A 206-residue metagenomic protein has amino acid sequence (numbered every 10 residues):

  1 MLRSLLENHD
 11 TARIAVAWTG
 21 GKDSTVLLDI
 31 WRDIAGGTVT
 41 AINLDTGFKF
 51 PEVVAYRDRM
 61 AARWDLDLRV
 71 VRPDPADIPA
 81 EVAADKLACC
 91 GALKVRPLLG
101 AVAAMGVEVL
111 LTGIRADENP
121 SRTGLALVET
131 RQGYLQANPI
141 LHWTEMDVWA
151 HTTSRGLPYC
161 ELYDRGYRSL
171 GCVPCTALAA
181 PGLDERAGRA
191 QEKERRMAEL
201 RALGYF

Functional and structural regions predicted by a protein language model:
M1-F206: Nucleotide-activated chemistry modules centered on ATP-dependent adenylation/adenylyltransferase
